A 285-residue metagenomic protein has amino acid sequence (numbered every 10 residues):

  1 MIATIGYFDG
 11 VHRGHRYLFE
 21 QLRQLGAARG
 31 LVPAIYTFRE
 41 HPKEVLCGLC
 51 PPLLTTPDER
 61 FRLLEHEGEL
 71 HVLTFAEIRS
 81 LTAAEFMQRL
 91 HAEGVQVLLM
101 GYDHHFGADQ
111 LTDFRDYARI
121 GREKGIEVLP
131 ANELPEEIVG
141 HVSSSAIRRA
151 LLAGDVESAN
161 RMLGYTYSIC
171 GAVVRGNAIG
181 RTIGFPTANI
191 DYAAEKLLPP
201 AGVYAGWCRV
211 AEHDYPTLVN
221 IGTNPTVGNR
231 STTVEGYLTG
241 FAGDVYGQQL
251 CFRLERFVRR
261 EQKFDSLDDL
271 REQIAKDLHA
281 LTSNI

Functional and structural regions predicted by a protein language model:
M1-T56: N-terminal catalytic cores of NTP/NDP-binding nucleotidyl/phosphoryl-transfer enzymes
H12, L64, L98, A159 (+2 more regions): Residue-level signal for inorganic ion chemistry
Y36-F38, V72-F75, A131-E133, G176: Conserved beta-strand termini and adjacent loop/short-helix elements that scaffold enzyme active sites in alpha/beta
P42-K124: N-terminal Rossmann-like or analogous alpha/beta NTP/dinucleotide-binding catalytic cores that position adenine
G121-N220: Glycine-rich, Lys/Arg-enriched anion-binding loops that position phosphate/diphosphate groups for phosphoryl
G176-I285: Phosphate/ribose-recognition catalytic cores of enzymes acting on nucleotide-derived substrates
